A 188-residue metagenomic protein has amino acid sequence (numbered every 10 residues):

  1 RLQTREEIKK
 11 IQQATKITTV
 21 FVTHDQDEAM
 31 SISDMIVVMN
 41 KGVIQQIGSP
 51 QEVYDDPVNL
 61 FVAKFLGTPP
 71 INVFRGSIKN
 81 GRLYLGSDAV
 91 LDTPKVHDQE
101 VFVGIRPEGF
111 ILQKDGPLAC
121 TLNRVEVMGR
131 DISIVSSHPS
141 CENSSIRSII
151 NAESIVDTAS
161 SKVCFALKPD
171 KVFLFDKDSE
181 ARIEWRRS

Functional and structural regions predicted by a protein language model:
R1-F61: ABC ATPase nucleotide-binding domains
R5, Q45-Q46, K79-N80, I149-N151: Secondary-structure boundary/capping motif
M30, Q46-I47, V73, R182-E184: A generic structural signal for ordered secondary structure
K41, R75, V172: Conserved coupling/switch loops of ABC nucleotide-binding domains, chiefly the family-specific signature
S49, F61, R75-S77, A119-N123: Residues located in well-ordered beta-strands
D55-K79, G104: C-terminal boundary and immediately downstream tail of ABC-type ATPase nucleotide-binding domains
P69-I71, R82-S188: Non-catalytic connector elements of ABC transporters
